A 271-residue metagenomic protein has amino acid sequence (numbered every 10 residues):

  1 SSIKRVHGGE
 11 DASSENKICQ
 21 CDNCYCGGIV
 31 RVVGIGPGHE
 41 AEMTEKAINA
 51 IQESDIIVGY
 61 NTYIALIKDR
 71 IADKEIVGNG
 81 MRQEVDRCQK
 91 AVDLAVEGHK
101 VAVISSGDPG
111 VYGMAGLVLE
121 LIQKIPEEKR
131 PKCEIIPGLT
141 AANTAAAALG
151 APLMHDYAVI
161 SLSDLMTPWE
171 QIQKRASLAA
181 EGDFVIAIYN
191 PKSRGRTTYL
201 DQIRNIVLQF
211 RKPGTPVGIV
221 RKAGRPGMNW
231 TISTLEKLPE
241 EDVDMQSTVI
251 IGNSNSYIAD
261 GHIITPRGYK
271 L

Functional and structural regions predicted by a protein language model:
S1-E10, V30-V32, E181-L271: A contiguous loop/helix-start segment that scaffolds small-molecule binding in enzyme catalytic cores
I3-G9, E15-C133, P239: Class I S-adenosyl-L-methionine
C19, H39, G113-G182: Class I SAM-dependent methyltransferase SAM-binding "motif I" and its flanking Rossmann-like core
S54-I57, R70, L94-G98, L121-I125 (+5 more regions): Change "in soluble alpha/beta enzymes" to "in soluble alpha/beta proteins
R70, M114-A115, A145-A147, E170-Q171 (+2 more regions): Short, well-ordered secondary-structure micro-motifs
H99-S105, A151-L162, E181-G182, E236-M245: A polyampholytic, Gly/Pro-enriched intrinsically disordered region
